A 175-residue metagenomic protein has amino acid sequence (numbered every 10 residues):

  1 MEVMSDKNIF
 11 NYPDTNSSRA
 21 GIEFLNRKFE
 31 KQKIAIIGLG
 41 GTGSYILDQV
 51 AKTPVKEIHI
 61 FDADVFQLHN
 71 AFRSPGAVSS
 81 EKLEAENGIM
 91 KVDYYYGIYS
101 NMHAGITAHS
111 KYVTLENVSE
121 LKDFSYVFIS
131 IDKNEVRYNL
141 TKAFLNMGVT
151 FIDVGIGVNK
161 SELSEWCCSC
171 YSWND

Functional and structural regions predicted by a protein language model:
M1-Q32: Glycine/serine-rich phosphate-binding loop and adjoining beta1-alpha1 elements at the start of nucleotide-handling
I22-V65: Glycine-rich adenosine-cofactor-binding loop
I36-G40, F61-A63, S110-K111, I129-D132 (+1 more regions): Short His-Asn-centered micro-motif
L47-D48, F72-R73, N139-K142: Short amphipathic alpha-helical segments
E57, G105-T107, T150: Conserved beta-strand segments of alpha/beta enzyme cores
A63-H103: Glycine-rich phosphate-binding loop and adjoining beta1-alpha1-beta2 segment of Rossmann-like nucleotide-binding folds
M90-Y126, I131-Y138: A structured beta-alpha segment of the ubiquitous adenosine-cofactor-binding alpha/beta core
D123-D175: E1/E1-like adenylate-forming module used to activate ubiquitin-like modifiers and sulfur-carrier proteins
